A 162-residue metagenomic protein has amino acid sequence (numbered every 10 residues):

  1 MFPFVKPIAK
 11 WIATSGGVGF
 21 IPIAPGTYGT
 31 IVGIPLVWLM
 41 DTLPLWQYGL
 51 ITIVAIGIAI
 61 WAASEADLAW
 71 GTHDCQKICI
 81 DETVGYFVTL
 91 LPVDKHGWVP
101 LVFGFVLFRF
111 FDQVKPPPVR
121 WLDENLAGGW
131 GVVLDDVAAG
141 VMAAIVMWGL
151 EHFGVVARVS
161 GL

Functional and structural regions predicted by a protein language model:
M1-A69, Q76, T83-L162: Hydrophobic alpha-helical transmembrane segments
